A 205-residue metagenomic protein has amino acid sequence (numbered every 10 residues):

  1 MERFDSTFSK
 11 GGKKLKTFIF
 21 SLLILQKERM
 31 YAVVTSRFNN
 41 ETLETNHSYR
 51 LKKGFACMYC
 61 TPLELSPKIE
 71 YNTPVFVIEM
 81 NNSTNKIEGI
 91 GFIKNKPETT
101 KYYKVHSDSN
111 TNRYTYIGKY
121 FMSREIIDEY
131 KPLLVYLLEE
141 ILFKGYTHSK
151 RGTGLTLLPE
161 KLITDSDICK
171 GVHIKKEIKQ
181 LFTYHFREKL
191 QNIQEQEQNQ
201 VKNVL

Functional and structural regions predicted by a protein language model:
E2-I69, T164-L205: Compositionally biased, charged N-terminal/linker segments
S6, F18-F20, K101-L205: Contiguous surface segments at macromolecular interaction interfaces
R29-V33, T73-F76, I90: Beta-sheet entry/capping signal
R37-N39, I78, K94: Structured loops at beta-to-helix junctions and adjacent beta-edge loops in soluble globular domains
S66-E79: Short coil-to-beta transition motif at edge beta-strands of beta-rich domains
E70, N85-E88: Short glycine/proline-enriched turns and hinge-like loops at secondary-structure junctions
E79-N85: Short, charged beta-turn/beta-strand-edge "cap" motif at the junction between a beta-strand and an adjacent loop
I87-K96: Short beta-strand-centered aromatic/proline hotspots
